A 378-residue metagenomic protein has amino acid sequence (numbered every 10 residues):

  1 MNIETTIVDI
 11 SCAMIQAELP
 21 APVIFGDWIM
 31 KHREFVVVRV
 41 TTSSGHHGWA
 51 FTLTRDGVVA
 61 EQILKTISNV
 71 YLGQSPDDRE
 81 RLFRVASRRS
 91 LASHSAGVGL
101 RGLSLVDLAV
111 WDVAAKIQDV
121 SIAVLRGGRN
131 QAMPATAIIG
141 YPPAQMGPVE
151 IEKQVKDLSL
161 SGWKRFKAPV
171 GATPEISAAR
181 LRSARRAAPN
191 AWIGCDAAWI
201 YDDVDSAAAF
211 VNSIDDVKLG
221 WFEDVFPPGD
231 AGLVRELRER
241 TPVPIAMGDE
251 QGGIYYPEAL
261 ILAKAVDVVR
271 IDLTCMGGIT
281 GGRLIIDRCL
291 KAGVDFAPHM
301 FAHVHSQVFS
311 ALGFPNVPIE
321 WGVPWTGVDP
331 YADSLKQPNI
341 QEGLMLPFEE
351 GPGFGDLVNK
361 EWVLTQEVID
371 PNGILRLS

Functional and structural regions predicted by a protein language model:
M1-G48, T52-L53, D329-Y331: Structured beta-strand/loop patches that form or line metal/cofactor-binding pockets in enzymes
N2-T5, K116, V120-A132, L346: N-terminal amphipathic alpha-helix/helix-capping segment at the start of soluble metabolic enzymes
I7, G45, V106, D119 (+5 more regions): Conserved, mostly hydrophobic/aromatic
I7-S11, T41-I117: Metal- or metallocofactor-binding catalytic centers and their adjacent structured scaffolds across diverse enzyme
A50, A135-I138, K164-A168, I193-A197 (+5 more regions): Hydrophobic faces of well-ordered beta-strands that scaffold small-molecule active sites in alpha/beta enzyme cores
L125, Q131-T241: Metal-dependent enolase-superfamily TIM-barrel catalytic cores that perform enediolate-based chemistry
N212, K218, G229-M345, E349-G353: Shared catalytic-loop signature of beta/alpha-barrel
G353-S378: Extended hydrophobic packing segments that form well-structured cores
